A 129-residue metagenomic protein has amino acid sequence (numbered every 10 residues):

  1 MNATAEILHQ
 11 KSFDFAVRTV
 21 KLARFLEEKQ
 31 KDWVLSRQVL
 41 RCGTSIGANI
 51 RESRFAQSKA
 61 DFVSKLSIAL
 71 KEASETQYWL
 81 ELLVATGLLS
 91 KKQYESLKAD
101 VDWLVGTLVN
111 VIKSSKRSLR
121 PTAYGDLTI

Functional and structural regions predicted by a protein language model:
M1-A48, E52-I129: Short, C-terminally biased terminal segments at protein or domain edges
